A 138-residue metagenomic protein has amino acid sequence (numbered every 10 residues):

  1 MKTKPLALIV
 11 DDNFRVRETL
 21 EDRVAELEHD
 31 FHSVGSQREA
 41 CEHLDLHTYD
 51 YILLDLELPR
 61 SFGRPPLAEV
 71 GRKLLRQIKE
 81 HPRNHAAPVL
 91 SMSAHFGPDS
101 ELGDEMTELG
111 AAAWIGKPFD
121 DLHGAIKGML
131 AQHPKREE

Functional and structural regions predicted by a protein language model:
M1-L8, N13-R15, R38, D120-E138: Non-catalytic signal-transmission and effector/linker regions of two-component phosphorelay proteins
D12, S91-G97, P118: Conserved active-site segment of CheY-like receiver
F14-H32: Two-component/phosphorelay signaling modules centered on CheY-like receiver
D22-E26, H43, E105: Alpha-helical interaction/dimerization surfaces of two-component signaling modules
H32-Y51, D55-R60: Acidic, metal-coordinating helix/loop segments flanking the phosphotransfer/catalytic sites of two-component signaling
T48, P82-L90: His-Asp phosphorelay/catalytic-motif detector in bacterial-type signaling
L54-I78: Conserved phosphotransfer microenvironments
P65, E69, K73, H85 (+2 more regions): Alpha4 helix (beta4-alpha4-beta5 surface) of REC/receiver domains from two-component response regulators
